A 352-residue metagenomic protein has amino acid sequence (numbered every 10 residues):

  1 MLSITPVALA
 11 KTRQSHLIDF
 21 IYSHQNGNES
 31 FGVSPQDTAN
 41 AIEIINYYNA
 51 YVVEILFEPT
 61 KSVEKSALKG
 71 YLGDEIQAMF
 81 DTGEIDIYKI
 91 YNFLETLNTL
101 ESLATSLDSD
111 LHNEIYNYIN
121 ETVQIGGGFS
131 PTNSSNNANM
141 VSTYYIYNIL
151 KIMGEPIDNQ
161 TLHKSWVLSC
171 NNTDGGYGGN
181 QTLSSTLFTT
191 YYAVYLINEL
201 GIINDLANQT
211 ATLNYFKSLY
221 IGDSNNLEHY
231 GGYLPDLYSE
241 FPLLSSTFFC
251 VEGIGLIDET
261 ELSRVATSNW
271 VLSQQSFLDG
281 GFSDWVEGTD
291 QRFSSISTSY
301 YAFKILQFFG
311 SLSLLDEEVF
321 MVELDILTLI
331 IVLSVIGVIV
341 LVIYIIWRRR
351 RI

Functional and structural regions predicted by a protein language model:
M1-P6, S30-T60, A78-L107, S130-D158 (+4 more regions): An alpha-helical repeat/solenoid feature that recognizes helix-turn-helix modules
A8-A10: Boundary at the C-terminal end of the N-terminal hydrophobic targeting segment
T12-F31, P59-G83, S109-N133, I157-G176 (+3 more regions): Long, well-ordered core segments of solenoidal/helical folds
D316-V335: Juxtamembrane/start-of-transmembrane alpha-helix segments at the extracytoplasmic/lumenal side of membrane anchors
I346-R348: Structural signal for the C-terminal ends of transmembrane alpha-helices and the immediately following loop
R350-I352: Cytoplasmic C-terminal tails of single-pass
